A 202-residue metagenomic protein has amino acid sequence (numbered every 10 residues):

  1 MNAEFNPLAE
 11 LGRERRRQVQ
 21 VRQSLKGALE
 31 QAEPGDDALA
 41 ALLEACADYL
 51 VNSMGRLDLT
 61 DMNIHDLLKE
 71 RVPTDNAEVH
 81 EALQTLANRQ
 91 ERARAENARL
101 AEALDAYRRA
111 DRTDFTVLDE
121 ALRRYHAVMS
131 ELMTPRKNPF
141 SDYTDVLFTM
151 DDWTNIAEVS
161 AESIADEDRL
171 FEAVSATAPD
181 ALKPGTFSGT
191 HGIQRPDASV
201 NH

Functional and structural regions predicted by a protein language model:
M1-G55, D61-H202: Small-residue-biased structural context
